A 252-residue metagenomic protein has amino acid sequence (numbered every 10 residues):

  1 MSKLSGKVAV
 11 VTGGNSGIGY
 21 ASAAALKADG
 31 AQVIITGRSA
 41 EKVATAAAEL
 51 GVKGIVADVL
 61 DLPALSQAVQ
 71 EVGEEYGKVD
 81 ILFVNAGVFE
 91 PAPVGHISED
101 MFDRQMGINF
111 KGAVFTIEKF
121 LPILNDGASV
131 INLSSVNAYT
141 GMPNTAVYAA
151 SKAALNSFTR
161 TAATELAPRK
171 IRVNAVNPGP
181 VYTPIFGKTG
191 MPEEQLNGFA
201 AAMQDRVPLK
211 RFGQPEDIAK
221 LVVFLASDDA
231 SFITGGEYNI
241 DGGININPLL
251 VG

Functional and structural regions predicted by a protein language model:
V8, N15-G17: Conserved glycine-rich cofactor-binding loop
P93-V94, S98-R104, M203: Substrate-binding pocket helix/loop in short-chain dehydrogenase/reductase
I117, S151, T159: Active-site helix of classical SDR
P122, T164-P168, S231: Alpha-helical segment proximal to the catalytic Tyr-Lys
S135: Residue(s) in the substrate-gating loop at a strand-loop-helix junction that position the organic substrate next
A175, N197-D229, I233, I240-G242: C-terminal helical subdomain
T234-G252: Short C-terminal tail/terminal secondary-structure segment of NAD(P)H-dependent dehydrogenase/reductase domains
